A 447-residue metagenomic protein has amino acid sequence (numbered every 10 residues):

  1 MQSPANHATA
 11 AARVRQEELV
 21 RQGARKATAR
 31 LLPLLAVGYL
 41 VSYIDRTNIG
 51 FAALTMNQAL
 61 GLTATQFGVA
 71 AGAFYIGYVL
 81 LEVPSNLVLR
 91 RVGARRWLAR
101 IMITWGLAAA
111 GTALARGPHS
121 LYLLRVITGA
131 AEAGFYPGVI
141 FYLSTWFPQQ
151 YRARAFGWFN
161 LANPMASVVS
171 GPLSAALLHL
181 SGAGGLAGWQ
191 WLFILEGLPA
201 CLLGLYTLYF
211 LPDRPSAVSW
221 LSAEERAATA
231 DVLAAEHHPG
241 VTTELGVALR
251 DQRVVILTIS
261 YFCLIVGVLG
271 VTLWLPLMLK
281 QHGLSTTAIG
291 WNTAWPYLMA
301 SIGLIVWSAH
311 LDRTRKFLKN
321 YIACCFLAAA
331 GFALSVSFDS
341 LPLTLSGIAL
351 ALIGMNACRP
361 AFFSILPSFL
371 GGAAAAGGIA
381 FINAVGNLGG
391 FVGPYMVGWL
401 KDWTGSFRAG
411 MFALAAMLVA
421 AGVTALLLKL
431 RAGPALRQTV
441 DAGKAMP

Functional and structural regions predicted by a protein language model:
I49-G50, A248-S308, R359, F363 (+1 more regions): Extracytoplasmic gate region of multi-pass secondary transporters
G61, G93, L114-S120, A131 (+3 more regions): Helix-breaking motifs and short loop linkers at transmembrane-helix boundaries and internal kinks in secondary membrane
L80-H119: Conserved MFS/SLC helix-loop-helix module at the cytosolic interface between two early adjacent transmembrane helices
L81-G93, G303-K316, D402: Helix-to-loop junctions at the C-terminal end of transmembrane segments in multipass secondary transporters
R90-M102, D312-C325: Cytoplasmic membrane-interface "Motif A"-like loop-to-helix N-cap segments of 12-TM Major Facilitator Superfamily
L124-L161: Cytoplasmic helix-loop-helix junction between adjacent transmembrane helices in 12-TM secondary transporters
F156-L178, A200, N383-G393: Glycine-rich segments within core transmembrane alpha-helices of 12-TM secondary carriers
R315-I365: C-terminal transmembrane helical hairpin of 12-TM major facilitator-type secondary transporters
